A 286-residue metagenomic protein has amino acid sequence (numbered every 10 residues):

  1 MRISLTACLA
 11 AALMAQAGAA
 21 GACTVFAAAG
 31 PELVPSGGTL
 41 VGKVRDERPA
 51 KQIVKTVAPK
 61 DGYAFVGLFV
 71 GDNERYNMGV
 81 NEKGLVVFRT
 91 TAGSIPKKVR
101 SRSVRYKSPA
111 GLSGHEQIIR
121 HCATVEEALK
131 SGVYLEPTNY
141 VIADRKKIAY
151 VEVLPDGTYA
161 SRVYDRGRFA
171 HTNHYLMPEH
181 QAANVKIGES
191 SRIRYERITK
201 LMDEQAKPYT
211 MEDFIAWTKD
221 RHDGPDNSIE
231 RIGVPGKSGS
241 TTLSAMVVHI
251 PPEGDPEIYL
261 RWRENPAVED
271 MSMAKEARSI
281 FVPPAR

Functional and structural regions predicted by a protein language model:
M1-C8: Bacterial N-terminal signal peptides that target proteins for export
L9-M14: Hydrophobic helical h-region of N-terminal Sec-dependent signal peptides in bacterial secretory/periplasmic proteins
A17-G18: N-terminal signal peptide c-region/cleavage motif recognized by signal peptidases
G21-S36, Y63, E127-S131, D144-K147 (+1 more regions): C-terminus-biased signal that marks the final domain/tail of proteins
A22-L112, Y134-P137, I142-D144, V247: A contiguous strand-loop segment
A50-G62, G114-E127, D223-I229: Short, basic/low-complexity N-terminal boundary segments at the transition from targeting/disordered tails
T90-K147, K200-H222: Proteins synthesized as precursors that undergo proteolytic processing into mature forms
T138-H171: Hydrophobic, aromatic-enriched interface-forming segments
